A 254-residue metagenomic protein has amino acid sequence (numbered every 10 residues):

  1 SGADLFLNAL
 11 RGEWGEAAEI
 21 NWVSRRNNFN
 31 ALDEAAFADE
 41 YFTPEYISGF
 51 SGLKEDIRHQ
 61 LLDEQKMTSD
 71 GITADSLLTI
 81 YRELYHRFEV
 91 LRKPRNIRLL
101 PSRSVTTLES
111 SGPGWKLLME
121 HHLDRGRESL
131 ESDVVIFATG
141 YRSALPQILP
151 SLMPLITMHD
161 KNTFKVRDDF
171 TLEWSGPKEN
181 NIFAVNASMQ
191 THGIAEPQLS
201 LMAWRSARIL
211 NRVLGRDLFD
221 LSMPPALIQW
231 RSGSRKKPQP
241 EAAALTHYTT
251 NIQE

Functional and structural regions predicted by a protein language model:
S1-E254: Flavin (primarily FAD) cofactor-binding/catalytic cores of flavoenzymes
